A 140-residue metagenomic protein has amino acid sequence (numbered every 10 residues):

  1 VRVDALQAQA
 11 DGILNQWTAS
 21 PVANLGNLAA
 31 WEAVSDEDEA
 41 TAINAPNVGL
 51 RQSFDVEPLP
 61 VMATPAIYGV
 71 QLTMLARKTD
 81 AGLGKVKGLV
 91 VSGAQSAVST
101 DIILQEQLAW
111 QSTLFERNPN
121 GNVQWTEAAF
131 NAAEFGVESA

Functional and structural regions predicted by a protein language model:
V1-A140: Disulfide-rich extracellular domains of secreted proteins
